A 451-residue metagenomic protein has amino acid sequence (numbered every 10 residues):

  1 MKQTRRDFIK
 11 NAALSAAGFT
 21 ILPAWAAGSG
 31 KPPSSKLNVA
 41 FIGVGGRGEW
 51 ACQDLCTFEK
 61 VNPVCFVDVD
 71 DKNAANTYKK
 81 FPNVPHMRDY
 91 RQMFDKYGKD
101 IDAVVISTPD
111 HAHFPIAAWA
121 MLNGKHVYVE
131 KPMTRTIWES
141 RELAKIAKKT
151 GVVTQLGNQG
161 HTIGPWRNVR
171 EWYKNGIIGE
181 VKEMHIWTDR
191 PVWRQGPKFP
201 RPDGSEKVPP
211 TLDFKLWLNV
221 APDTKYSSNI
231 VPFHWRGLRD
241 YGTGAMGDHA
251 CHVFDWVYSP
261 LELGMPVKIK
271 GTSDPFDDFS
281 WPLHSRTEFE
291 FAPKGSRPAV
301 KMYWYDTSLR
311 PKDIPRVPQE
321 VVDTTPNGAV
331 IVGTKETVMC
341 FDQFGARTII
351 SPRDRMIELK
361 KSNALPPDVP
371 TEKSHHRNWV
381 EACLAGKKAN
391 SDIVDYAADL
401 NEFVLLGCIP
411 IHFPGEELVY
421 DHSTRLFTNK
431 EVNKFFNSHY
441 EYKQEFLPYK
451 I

Functional and structural regions predicted by a protein language model:
M1-A16: N-terminal secretory signal peptides and thylakoid transit peptides that target proteins across membranes
A12-F81, G160-I163, V257: N-terminal Rossmann-like dinucleotide-binding module
W50-D54, N76-F81, F114-W119, E139-S140 (+4 more regions): Short, solvent-exposed loop/turn and secondary-structure capping segments
P85-D89: Conserved SAM-binding strand-loop segment of SAM-dependent methyltransferases
Q92-K99: Short amphipathic alpha-helix with an adjacent loop that forms part of the alpha/beta core around
V104-V105: N-terminal Rossmann-like NAD(P) cofactor-binding module of classical short-chain dehydrogenase/reductase
P109-D110, F114-T162, G176, G415: Beta-strand-loop-alpha-helix segment that lines the small-molecule cofactor/substrate pocket of alpha/beta enzymes
N168, E180, H185-P191, Q195-Y396 (+1 more regions): Contiguous beta-strand/loop segments that form the cofactor/metal-binding neighborhood of enzyme cores
